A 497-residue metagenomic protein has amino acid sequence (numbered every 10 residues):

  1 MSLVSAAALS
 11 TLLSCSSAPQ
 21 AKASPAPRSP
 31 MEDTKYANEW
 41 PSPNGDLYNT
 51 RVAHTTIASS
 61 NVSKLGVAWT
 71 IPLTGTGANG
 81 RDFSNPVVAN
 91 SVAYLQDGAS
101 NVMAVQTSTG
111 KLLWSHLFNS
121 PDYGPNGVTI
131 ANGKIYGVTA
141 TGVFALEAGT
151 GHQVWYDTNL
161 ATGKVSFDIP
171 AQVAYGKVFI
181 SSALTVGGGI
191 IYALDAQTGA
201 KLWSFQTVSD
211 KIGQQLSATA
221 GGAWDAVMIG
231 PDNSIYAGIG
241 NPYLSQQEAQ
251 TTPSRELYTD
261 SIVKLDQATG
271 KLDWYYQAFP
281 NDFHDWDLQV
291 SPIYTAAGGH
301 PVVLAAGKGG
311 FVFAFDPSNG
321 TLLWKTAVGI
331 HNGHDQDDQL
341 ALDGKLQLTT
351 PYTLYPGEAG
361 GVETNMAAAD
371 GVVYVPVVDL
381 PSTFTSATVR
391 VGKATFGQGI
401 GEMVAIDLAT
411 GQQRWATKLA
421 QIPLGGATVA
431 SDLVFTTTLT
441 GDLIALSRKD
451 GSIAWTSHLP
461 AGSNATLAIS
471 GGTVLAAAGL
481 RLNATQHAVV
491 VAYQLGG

Functional and structural regions predicted by a protein language model:
T11-S14: C-terminal motif of bacterial Sec signal peptides marking the signal peptidase cleavage site
S16-A18: Bacterial signal peptide processing site
S24-A68, T251, K393, Q398-G399: Blade/loop signatures of beta-propeller domains
A37-N44, N79-N101, S120-F144, S166-I191 (+8 more regions): Repeat-blade elements of multi-bladed beta-propeller folds
G66-A68, K111-S115, H152-Y156, L202-S204 (+4 more regions): A structural motif specific to WD40 beta-propellers
T70-G77, F118-P121, T158-T162, S204-A218 (+2 more regions): Surface-exposed loop and turn segments in beta-propeller and other repeat-based domains that flank or scaffold
Q106-T109, E147-T150, D195-T198, D266-T269 (+4 more regions): Short loop/turn segments that connect beta-strands within beta-propeller blades
D282-F283, I330-Q336, L340-T350, K418-G425 (+1 more regions): Conserved blade-ending motifs and adjacent loop-strand segments that build the rim/top face of beta-propeller domains
